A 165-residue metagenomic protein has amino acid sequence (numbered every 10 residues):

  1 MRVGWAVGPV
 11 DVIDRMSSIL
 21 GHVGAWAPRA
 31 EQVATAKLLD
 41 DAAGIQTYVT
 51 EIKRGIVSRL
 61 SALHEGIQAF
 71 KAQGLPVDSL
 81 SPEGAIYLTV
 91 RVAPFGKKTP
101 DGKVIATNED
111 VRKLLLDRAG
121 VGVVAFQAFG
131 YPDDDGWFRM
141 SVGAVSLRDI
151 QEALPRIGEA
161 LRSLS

Functional and structural regions predicted by a protein language model:
M1-S165: PLP-dependent class I/II
